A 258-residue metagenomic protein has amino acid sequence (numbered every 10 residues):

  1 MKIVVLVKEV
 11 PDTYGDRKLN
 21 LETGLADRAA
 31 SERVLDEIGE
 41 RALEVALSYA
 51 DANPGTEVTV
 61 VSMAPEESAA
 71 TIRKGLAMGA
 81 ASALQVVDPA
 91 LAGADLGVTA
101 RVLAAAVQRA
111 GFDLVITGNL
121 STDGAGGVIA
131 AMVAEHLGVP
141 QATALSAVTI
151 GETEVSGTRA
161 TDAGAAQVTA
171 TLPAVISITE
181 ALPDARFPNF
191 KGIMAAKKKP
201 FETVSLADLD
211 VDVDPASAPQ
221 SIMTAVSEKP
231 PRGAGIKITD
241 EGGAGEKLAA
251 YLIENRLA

Functional and structural regions predicted by a protein language model:
M1-A258: N-terminal glycine-rich FAD/FM-binding segment characteristic of electron-transfer flavoproteins
